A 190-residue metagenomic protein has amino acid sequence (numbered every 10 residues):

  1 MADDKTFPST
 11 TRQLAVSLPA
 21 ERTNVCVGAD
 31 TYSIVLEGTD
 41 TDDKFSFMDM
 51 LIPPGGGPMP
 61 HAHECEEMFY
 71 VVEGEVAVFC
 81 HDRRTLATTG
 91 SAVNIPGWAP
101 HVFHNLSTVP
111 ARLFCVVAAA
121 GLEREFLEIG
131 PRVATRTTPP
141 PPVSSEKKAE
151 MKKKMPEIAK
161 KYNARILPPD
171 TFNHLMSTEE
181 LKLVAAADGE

Functional and structural regions predicted by a protein language model:
M1-K44, P139-E190: A short, N-terminal "cap"/entry segment at the start of jelly-roll beta-barrel domains of the cupin/DSBH fold
T31, M68, E75-A77, R84 (+2 more regions): Structural motif
L36-E37, G57-H63, H104-L106: Short histidine-centered beta-strand/loop micro-motifs that create catalytic or ligand/metal-coordination sites
T41, G97-R124: Ligand-binding loop in jelly-roll beta-barrel domains
F47-P54, A62-C80, V116-A119: Short, conserved beta-strand element in jelly-roll/cupin
P53-G55, T89-G90, W98, T108: Tight coil/turn sites that cap or link beta-strands
D82-P100: Short acidic-glycine-tyrosine-enriched beta hairpin
R124-S145: A hydrophobic, small-residue-rich beta->alpha segment in the mid-to-C-terminal subdomain of diverse proteins
